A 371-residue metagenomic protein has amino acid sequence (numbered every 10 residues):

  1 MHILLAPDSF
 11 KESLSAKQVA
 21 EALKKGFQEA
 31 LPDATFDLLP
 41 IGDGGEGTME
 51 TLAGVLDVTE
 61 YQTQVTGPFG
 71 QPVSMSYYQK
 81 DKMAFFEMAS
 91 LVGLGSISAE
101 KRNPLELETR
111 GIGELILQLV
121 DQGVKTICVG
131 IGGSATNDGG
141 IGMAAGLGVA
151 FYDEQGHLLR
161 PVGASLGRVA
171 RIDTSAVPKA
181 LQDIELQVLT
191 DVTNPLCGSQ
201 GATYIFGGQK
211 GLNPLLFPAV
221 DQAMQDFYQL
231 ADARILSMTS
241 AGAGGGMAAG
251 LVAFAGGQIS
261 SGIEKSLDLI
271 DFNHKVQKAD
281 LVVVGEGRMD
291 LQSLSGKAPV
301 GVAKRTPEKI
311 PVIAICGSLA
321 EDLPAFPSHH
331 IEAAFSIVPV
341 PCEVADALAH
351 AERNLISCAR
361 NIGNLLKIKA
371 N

Functional and structural regions predicted by a protein language model:
H2-I131, A135-N371: N-terminal loops that bind phosphate or other acidic moieties and the adjacent beta-alpha structural core
